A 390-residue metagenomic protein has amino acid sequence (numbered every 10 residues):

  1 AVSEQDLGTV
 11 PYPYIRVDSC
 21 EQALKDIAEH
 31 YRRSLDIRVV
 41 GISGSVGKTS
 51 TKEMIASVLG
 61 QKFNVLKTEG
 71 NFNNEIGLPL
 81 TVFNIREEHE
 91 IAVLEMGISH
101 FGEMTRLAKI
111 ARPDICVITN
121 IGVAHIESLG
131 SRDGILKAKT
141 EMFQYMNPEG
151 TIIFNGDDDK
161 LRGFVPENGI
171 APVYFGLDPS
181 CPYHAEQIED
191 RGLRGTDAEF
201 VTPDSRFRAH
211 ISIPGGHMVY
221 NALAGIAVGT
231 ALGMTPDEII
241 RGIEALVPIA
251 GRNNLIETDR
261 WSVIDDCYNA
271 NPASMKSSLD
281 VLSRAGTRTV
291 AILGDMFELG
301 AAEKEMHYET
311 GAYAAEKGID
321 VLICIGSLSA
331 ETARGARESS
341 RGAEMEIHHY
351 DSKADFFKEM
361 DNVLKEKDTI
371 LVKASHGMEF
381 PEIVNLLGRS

Functional and structural regions predicted by a protein language model:
A1-E4, T151-N155, A171-F175, L322-G326: Short, hydrophobic beta-strand segments that form beta-sheet elements in well-ordered domains
A1-V17: Charged, amphipathic alpha-helical linker segments immediately N-terminal to NTP-binding catalytic cores
Q5-L7, G70, I121-V123, D157 (+3 more regions): Short, ordered loop/turn segments at secondary-structure junctions
L7-V10, D159-G163, P182, L299-A301 (+1 more regions): Short, charged/polar "capping" segments at the starts of alpha-helices and the immediately preceding loops
V10, R16, Q22-G156, K160-N168 (+2 more regions): Phosphate-binding loop of NTP-binding sites
T51-I55, E189-F207, R252-L255: Acidic-glycine-rich active-site phosphate/pyrophosphate-binding loop
D114, S128, T140, G169-A171 (+4 more regions): ATP-dependent carboxylate-amine ligase
